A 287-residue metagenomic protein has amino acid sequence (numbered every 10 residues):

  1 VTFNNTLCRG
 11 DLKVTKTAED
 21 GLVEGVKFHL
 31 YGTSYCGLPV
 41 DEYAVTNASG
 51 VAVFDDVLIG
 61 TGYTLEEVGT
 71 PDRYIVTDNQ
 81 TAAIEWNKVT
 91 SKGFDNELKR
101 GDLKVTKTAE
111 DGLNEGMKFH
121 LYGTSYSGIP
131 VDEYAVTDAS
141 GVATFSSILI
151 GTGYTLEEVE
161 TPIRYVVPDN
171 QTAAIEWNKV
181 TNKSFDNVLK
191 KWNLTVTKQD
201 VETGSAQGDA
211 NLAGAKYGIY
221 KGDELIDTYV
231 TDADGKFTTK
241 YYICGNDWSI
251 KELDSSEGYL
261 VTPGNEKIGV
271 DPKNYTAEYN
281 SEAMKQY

Functional and structural regions predicted by a protein language model:
V1-Y287: Solvent-exposed loop/turn and edge beta-strand elements of beta-rich ligand-binding domains
